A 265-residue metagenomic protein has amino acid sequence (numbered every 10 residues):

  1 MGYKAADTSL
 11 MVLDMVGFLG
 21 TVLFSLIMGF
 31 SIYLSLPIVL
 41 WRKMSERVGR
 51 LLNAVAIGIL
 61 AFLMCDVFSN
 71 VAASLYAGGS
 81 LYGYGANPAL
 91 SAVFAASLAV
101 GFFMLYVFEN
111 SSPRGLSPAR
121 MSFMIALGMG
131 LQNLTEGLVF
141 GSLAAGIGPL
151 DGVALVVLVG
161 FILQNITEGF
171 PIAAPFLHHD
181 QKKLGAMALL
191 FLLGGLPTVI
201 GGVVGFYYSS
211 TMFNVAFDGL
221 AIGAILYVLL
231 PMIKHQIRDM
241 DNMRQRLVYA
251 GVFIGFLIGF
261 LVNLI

Functional and structural regions predicted by a protein language model:
M1-I265: Intrinsically disordered, metal-sensing/regulatory segments
